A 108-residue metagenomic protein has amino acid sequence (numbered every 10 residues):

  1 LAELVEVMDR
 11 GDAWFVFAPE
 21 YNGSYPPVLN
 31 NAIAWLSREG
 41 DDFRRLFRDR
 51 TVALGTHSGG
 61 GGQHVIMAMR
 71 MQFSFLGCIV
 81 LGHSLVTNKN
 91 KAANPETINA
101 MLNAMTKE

Functional and structural regions predicted by a protein language model:
L1-L76: Helix-loop-strand module that forms the ligand-binding subsite of alpha/beta enzymes
I79-E108: Glycine-rich phosphate/pyrophosphate-binding loop and the adjoining helix
